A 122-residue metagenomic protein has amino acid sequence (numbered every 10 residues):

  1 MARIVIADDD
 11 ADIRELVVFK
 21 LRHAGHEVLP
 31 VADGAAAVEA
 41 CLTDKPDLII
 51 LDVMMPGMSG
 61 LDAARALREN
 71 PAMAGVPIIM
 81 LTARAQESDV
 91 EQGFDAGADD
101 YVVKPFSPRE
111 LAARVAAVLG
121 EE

Functional and structural regions predicted by a protein language model:
R14, P56-S59, A74, Q86 (+1 more regions): The feature encodes the CheY-like receiver
E15-H23: Charged docking surfaces used in two-component/phosphorelay signaling
V18, D62, A85-V102, A113: Alpha4 helix (beta4-alpha4-beta5 surface) of REC/receiver domains from two-component response regulators
G25-A32, A40: Short hydrophobic/Thr-rich beta-strand motif most characteristic of the beta2 strand and flanking loop of CheY-like
D33-A36, S59-R65: Acidic catalytic/metal-coordinating carboxylates
D44-I50: Active-site beta3 strand of CheY-like receiver
F106-A116: C-terminal output helix
